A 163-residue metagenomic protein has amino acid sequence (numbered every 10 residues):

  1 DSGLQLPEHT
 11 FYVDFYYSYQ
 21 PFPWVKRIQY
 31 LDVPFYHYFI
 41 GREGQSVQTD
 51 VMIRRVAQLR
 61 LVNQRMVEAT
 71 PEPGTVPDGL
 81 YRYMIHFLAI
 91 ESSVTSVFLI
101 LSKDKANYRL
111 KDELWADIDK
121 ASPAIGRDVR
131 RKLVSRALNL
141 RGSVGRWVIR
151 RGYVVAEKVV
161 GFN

Functional and structural regions predicted by a protein language model:
D1-M52: Conserved nucleotide-sugar donor-binding catalytic segment
P7-Y19, V62-M66, R146-F162: Short charge-dense sequence patches
E8-H9, P73-D78: Short helix-to-loop capping/linker segments positioned immediately adjacent to catalytic or ligand/cofactor-binding
V33-R42, Q48-T75, V94, F98-A124: Catalytic core of nucleotide-sugar-dependent glycosyltransferases
A57, L61, G79-F87: Residues within HEAT/ARM-like alpha-solenoid scaffolds
V76-Y81, G126-R127: Short, surface-exposed acidic
Y83-F98: Amphipathic alpha-helical repeat scaffolds of TPR domains
L101-N163: Membrane-interface aromatic/basic loop that binds lipid-linked glycans or pyrophosphate carriers, typified by
